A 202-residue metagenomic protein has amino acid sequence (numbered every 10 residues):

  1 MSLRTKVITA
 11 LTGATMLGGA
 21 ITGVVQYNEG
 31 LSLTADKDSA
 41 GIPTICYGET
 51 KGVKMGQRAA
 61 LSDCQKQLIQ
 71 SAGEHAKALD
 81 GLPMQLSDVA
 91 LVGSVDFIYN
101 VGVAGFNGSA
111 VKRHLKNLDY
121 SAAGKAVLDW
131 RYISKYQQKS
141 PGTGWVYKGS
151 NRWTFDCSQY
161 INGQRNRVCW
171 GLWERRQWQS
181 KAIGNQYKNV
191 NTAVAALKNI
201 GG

Functional and structural regions predicted by a protein language model:
S2-L11, A20-D38, E49, V53 (+3 more regions): Long, amphipathic alpha-helical surface segments
T44-C46, G93-D96, A122-A126: Structural recognition of the beta-strand scaffold that forms the well-ordered cores of secreted hydrolase catalytic
R58-V111: Mid-length scaffold segments of soluble, non-membrane domains
